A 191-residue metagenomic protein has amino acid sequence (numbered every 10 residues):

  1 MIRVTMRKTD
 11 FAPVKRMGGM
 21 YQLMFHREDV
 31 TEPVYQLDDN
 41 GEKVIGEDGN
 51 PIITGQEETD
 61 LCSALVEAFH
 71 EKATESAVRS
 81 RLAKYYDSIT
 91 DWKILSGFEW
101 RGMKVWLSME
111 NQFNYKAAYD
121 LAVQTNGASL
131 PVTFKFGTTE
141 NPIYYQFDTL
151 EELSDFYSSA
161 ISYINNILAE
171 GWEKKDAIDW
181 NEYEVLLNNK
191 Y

Functional and structural regions predicted by a protein language model:
M1-Y191: A preference for well-ordered globular domain cores that mediate specific macromolecular interactions or catalysis
